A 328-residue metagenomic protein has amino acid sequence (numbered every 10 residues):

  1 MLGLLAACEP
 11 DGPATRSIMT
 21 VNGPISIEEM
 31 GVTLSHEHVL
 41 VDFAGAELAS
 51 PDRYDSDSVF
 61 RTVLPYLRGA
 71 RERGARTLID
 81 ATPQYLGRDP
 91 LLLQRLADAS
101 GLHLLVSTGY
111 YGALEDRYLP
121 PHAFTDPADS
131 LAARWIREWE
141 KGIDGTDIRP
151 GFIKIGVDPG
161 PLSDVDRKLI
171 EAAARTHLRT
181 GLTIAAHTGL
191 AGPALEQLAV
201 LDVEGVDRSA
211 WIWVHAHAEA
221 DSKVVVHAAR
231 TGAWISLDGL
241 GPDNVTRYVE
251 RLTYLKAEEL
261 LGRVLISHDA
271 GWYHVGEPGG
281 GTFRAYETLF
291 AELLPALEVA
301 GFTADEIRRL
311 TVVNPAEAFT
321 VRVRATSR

Functional and structural regions predicted by a protein language model:
L5-A7: C-terminal motif of bacterial Sec signal peptides marking the signal peptidase cleavage site
R16-G23, E287-R328: Mid-to-C-terminal alpha-helical segments outside catalytic/metal-binding sites
G31-S35, L48-H103, D129-I148: Alpha-helical scaffold segments that flank or form the walls of functional sites
H36, L78, H177, I235 (+3 more regions): Divalent metal-coordination and catalytic microenvironments
F43-E47, P90, D116, A194-V200 (+5 more regions): Histidine/acidic-residue-rich catalytic or RNA/ligand-binding cores of hydrolases and nuclease-related proteins
R95-D98, H103-L105, G109-T180, H227 (+2 more regions): Active-site gating/metal-coordination segments in enzymes
A174, L178-Y254: Catalytic pocket-lining loop regions of alpha/beta-barrel enzymes, especially the amidohydrolase/enolase/GH5 lineages
A185, D238-L240, L260-F283, I307: Short acidic/histidine-rich active-site segments
